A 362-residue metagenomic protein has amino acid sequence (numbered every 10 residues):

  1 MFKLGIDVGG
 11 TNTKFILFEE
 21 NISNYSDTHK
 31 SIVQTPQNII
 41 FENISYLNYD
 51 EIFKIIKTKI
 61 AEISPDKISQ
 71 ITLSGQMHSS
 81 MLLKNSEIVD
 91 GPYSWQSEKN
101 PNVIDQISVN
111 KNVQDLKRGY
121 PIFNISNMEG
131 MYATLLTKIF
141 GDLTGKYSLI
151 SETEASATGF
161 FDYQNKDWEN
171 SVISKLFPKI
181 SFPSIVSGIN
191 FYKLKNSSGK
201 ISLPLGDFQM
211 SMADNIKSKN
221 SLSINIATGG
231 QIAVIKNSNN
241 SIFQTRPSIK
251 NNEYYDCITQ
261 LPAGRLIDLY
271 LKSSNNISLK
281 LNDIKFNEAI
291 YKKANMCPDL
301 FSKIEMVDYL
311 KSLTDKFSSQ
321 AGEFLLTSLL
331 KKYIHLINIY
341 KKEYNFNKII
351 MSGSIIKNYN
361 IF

Functional and structural regions predicted by a protein language model:
M1-D90, K179, S198-L203, K341-I349 (+1 more regions): N-terminal glycine/serine-rich phosphate-binding loop of ATP-dependent small-molecule kinases, especially carbohydrate
L4-G5, G9, K14, P101-K111 (+5 more regions): Active-site core segments that coordinate phosphate-bearing ligands/cofactors across diverse enzyme families
S23-I32, I88-P92, M131-Y132, K146-E152 (+1 more regions): Short, well-ordered strand-loop elements centered on a beta-strand within folded domains, enriched for acidic residues
H29-Q37, G75, L143, I189 (+2 more regions): Short, small-residue-rich loop/turn micro-motifs
V33-N38, Y93-N100, A155, T228-G230 (+1 more regions): Short, acidic/turn-prone active-site loops that include or flank metal/cofactor- and phosphate-binding residues
T35-I44, L149-S156, L313-A321: Gly-rich Lys/Arg/Thr-decorated short loops/hinges at beta-loop-alpha junctions or inter-strand turns that position
P65-Q96, K111-Q114, F140-Y163, V186-S187 (+2 more regions): Short beta-strand-loop/turn "lid" adjacent to the catalytic site in phosphate-handling enzymes
N170-N190: A conserved helix-loop-beta module that forms one wall/lid of the active-site cleft in ATP-utilizing catalytic domains
